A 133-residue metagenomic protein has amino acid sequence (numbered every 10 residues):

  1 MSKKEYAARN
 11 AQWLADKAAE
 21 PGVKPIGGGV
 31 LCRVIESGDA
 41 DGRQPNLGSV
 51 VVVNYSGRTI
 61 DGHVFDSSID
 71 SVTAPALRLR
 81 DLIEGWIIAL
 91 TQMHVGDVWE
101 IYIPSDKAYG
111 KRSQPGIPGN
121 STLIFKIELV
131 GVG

Functional and structural regions predicted by a protein language model:
M1-G133: Cross-family detector of peptidyl-prolyl cis-trans isomerase
